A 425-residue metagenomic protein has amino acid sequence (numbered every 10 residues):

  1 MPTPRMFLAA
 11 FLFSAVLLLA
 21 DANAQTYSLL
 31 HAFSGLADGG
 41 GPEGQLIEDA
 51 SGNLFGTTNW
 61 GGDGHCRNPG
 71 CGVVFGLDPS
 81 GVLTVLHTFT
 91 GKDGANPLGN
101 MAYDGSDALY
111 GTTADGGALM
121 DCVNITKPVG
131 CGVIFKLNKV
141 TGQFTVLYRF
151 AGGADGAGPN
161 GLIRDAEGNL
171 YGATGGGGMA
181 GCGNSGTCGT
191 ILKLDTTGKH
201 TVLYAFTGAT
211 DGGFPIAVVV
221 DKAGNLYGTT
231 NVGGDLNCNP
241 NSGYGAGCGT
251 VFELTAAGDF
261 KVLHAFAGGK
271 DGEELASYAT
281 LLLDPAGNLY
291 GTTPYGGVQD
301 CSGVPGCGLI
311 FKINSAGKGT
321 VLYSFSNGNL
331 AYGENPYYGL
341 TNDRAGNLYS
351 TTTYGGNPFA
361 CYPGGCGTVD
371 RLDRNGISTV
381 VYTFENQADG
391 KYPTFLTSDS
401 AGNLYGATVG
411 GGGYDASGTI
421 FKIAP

Functional and structural regions predicted by a protein language model:
P2-P425: Extracellular beta-propeller repeat domains
